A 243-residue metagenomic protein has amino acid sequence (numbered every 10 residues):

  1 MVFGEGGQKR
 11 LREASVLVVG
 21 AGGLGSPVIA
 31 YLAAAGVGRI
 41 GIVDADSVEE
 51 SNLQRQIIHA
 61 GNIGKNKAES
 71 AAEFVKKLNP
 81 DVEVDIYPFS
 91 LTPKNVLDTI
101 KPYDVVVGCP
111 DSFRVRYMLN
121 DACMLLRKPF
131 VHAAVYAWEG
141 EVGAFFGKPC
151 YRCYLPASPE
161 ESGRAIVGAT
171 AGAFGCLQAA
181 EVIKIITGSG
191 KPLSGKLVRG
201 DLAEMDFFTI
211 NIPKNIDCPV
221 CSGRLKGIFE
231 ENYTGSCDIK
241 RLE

Functional and structural regions predicted by a protein language model:
M1-E243: Adenine nucleotide-associated cytosolic modules
